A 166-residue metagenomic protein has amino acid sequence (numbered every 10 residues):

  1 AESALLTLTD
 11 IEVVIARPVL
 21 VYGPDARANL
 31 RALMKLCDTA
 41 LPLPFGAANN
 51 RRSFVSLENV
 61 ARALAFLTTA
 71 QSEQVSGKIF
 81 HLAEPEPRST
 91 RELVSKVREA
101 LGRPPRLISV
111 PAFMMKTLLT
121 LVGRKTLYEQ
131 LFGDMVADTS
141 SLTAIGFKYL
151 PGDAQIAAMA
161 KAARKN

Functional and structural regions predicted by a protein language model:
A1-V14, P24, L30: Active-site Tyr-X1-5-Lys
V13-I15, P42-P44, Q74: Conserved active-site beta-strand element of glycosyltransferases/polysaccharide synthases
L20: PG/GG-rich flexible active-site loop of Rossmann-like NAD(P)H-dependent oxidoreductases, especially the SDR superfamily
A26-A32, G46-T69, G77-K78: Substrate-positioning beta->alpha
A28, R52-E58, P85-R88, A137 (+1 more regions): Residue-level signal for the nucleotide or nucleotide-sugar donor/cofactor binding architecture
A32-L57, E99, P104-V136: Alpha-helical membrane-targeting segments
A70-T126, A157-N166: Mid/C-terminal beta-alpha module of Rossmann-like enzyme folds, strongest in SDR-family dehydrogenases/epimerases
R106, T126-N166: C-terminal amphipathic/interface module of NAD(P)-dependent oxidoreductases and related NAD-binding regulators
